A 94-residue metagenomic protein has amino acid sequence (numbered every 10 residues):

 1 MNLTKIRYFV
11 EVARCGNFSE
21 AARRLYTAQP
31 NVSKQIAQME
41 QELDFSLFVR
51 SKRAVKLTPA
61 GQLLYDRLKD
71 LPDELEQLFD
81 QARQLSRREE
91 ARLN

Functional and structural regions predicted by a protein language model:
N2-K5, Q29, G61, L68 (+1 more regions): The N-cap/first-turn positions of alpha helices within or immediately adjacent to helix-turn-helix DNA-binding domains
Y8-V12, L64: Short alpha-helical "packing" element that flanks the helix-turn-helix/winged-helix DNA-binding module
V12-Y26: Short helix-boundary/capping micro-motifs
N17-F18, I36, R50: Helix-turn-helix DNA-binding elements, focusing on the entry/boundary residues of the two helices that contact DNA
R24-L25, I36, L43, L64: Core residues of bacterial helix-turn-helix
E40-L57: A short LG(V/I)-centered, amphipathic sequence patch enriched for acidic residue(s) preceding the LG motif
R83-N94: Interdomain hinge and pocket-entrance segments immediately C-terminal to HTH DNA-binding domains
